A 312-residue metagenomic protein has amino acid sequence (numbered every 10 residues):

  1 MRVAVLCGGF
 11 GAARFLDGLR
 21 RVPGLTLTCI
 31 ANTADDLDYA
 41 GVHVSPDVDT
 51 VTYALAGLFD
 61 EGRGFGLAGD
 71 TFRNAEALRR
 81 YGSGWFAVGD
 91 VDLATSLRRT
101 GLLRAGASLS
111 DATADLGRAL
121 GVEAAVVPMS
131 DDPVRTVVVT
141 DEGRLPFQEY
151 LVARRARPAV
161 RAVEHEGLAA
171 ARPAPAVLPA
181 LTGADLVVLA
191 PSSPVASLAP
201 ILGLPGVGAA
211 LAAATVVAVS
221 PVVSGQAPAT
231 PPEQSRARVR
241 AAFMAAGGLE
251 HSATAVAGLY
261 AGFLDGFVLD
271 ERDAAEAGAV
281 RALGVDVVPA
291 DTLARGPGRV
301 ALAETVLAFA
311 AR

Functional and structural regions predicted by a protein language model:
M1-A4: Extreme N-terminal starter segment of soluble prokaryotic enzymes
F10, G167-A170, S193-L204: Active-site glycine- and acidic-residue-rich loops that bind and position anionic ligands or nucleotide-like cofactors
L16-R20, S197-A210, A277: Short Gly/Thr/Asp-enriched flexible loops that form oxyanion-binding sites at enzyme active sites
R20-T26, G208-A214, A261: Short, conserved loop/helix-junction motifs that constitute active-site signature segments in enzyme catalytic cores
R21, A31-E166, A180: Electropositive, gly/pro-rich neighborhoods at or near active sites that engage anionic ligands
T28-N32, A214-V222, G266-E271: Short internal beta-strands
L202-L249: Redox- and metal-dependent alpha/beta enzyme cores, enriched for Fe-S-associated oxidoreductases and cofactor-handling
P232-R312: C-terminal functional extensions of proteins
